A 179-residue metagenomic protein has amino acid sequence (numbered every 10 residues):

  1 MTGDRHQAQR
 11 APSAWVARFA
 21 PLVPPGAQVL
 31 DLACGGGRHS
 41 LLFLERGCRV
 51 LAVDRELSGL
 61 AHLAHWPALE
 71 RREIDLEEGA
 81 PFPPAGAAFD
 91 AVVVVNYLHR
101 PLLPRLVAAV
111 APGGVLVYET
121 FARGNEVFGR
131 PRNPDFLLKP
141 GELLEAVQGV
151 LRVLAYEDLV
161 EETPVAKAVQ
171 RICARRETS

Functional and structural regions predicted by a protein language model:
M1-P24: S-adenosyl-L-methionine
G26-G35: Conserved class I S-adenosyl-L-methionine
G37-A80: Class I SAM-dependent methyltransferase SAM/SAH-binding core
F82-A91: A short acidic, Gly/Pro-enriched loop at the edge of an enzyme's catalytic core that lines a small-molecule cofactor
L98-A108: A short, conserved alpha-helix within the catalytic core of class I
G114-F121: Conserved beta-strand signature within the Rossmann-like core of class I S-adenosyl-L-methionine
D135-V150: Short alpha-helix
E161-S179: Core SAM-dependent methyltransferase catalytic element
